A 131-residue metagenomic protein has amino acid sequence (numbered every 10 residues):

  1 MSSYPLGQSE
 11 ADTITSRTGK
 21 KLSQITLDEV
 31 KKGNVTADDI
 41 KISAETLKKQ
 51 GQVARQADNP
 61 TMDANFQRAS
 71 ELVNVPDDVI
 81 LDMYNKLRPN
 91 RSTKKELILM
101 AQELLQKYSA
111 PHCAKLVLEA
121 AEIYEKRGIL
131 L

Functional and structural regions predicted by a protein language model:
M1-Q56, P60-L131: C-terminal-biased regions
